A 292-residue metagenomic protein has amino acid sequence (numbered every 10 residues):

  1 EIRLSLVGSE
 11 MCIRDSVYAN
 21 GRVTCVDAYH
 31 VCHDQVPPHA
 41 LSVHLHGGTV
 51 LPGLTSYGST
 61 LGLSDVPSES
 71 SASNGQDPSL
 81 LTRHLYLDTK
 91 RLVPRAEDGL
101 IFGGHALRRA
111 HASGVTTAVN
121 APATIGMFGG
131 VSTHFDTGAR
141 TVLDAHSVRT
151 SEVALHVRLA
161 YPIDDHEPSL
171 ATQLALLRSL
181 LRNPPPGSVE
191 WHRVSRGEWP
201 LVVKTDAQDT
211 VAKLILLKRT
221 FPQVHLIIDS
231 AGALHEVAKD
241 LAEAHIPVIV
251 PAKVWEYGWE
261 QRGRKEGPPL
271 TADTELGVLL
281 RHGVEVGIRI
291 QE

Functional and structural regions predicted by a protein language model:
E1-G8, C12-I13: Single conserved hydrophobic/aromatic residue that forms the stacking wall/gate of nucleotide- or nucleobase-binding
E10, R14-V26: N-terminal helical capping/dimerization or prosegment-like subdomains of hydrolases acting on amide or phosphate bonds
G21, G47, G58, A110 (+2 more regions): Divalent metal-coordination and catalytic microenvironments
A28-Y29, S64-E69, G129-S132, Q261: Short, solvent-exposed loop/turn and secondary-structure capping segments
H33-E97, A112: Replace "His-x-His-based motif
H84-A96, K218-P222, V254-G263: Short, basic, glycine/proline-bearing loop/turn elements
E97, L107, T116, N120-S132 (+3 more regions): Active-site-adjacent C-terminal substructures of enzyme catalytic domains
F102-H225: Polyanionic/metal-chelating signatures
